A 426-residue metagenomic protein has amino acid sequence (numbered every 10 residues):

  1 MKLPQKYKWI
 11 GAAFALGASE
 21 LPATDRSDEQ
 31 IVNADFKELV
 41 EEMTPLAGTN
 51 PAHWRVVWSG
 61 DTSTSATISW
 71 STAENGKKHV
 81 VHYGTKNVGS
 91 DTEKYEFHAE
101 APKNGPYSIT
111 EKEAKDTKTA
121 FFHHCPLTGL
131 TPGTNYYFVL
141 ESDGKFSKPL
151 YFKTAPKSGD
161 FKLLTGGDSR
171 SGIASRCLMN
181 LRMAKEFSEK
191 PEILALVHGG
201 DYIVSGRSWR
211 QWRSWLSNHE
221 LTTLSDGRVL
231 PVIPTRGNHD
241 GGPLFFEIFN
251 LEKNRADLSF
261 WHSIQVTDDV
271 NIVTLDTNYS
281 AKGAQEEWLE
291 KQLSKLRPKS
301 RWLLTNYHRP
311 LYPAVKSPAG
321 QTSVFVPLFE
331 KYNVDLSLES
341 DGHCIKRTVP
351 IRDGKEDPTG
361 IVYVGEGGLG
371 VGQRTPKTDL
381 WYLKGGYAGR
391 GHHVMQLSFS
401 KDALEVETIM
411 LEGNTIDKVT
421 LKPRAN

Functional and structural regions predicted by a protein language model:
K8-G11, E20-T165, E189, Q396-N426: Acidic, histidine-bearing metal-coordination/catalytic regions of metal-dependent phosphoesterases
N87-K118, L163-L181, G206, F249-N254 (+3 more regions): Acidic/histidine-rich helix-loop elements that form or flank divalent-metal/phosphate-binding sites at the catalytic
T117, F121-P126, N135-Y151, W209-K299 (+4 more regions): Extended active-site neighborhood of metal-dependent phosphoesterases/phosphodiesterases
K145-G199, V204-S205: An acidic-aromatic substrate-binding cleft motif
S158-R170, Q285-G320: Mobile, glycine- and charge-enriched loop segments and immediately flanking short secondary-structure elements within
T165-G167, A195-D201, R228-G237, L275 (+3 more regions): Active-site neighborhood of phospho(di)ester-bond hydrolases with catalytic His/Asp-centered motifs
G166-G172, G200-Q211, L230, V273-A281 (+1 more regions): The substrate-binding groove and active-site-proximal loops of carbohydrate-active enzymes, especially glycoside
P298-S340, K355-T359: Active-site-proximal segments of metal-dependent phosphoesterases and phosphodiesterases across multiple
